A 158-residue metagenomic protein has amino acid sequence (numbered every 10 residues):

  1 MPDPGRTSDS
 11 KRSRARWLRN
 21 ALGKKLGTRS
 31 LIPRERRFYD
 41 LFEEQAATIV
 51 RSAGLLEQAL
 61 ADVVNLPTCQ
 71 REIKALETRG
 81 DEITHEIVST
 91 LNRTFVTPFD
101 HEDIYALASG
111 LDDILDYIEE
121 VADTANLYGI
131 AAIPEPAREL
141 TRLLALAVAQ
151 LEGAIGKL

Functional and structural regions predicted by a protein language model:
M1-L158: Cytosolic, long alpha-helical scaffolding segments
